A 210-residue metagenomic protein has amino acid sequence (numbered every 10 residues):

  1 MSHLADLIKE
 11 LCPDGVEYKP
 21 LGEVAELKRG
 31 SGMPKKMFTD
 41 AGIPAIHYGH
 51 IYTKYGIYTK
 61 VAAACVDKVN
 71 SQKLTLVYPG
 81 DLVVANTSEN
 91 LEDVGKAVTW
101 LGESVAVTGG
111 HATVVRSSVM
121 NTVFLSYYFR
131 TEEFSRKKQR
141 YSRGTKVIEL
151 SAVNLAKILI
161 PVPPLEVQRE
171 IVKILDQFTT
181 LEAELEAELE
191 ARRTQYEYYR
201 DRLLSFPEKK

Functional and structural regions predicted by a protein language model:
M1, G15-K19, L125, A156-R193 (+1 more regions): Amphipathic alpha-helical segments
M1-L11, L82: Accessory (non-catalytic) regions of SAM-dependent nucleic-acid methyltransferases and partner specificity/recognition
L7-S31: Non-catalytic DNA-recognition/assembly elements of restriction-modification systems
E10, G32-M33, N70-S71, L101 (+1 more regions): Short, solvent-exposed loop/turn positions at domain surfaces that link secondary-structure elements or cap domain
V24-P34, G49-D81: Sequence-specific dsDNA recognition surfaces
H47, Q72-E132: A short beta-sheet element
V105-H111, R143-P163: A short glycine-rich beta-alpha junction/loop motif
